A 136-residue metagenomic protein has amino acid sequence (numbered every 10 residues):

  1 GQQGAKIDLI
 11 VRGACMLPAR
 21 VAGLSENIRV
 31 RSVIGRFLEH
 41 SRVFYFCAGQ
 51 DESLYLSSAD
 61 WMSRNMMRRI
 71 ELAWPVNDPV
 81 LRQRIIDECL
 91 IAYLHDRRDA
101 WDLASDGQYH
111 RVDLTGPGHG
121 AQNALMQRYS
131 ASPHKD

Functional and structural regions predicted by a protein language model:
G1-D136: PLD/PLD-like phosphodiesterase catalytic module centered on the HKD motif
